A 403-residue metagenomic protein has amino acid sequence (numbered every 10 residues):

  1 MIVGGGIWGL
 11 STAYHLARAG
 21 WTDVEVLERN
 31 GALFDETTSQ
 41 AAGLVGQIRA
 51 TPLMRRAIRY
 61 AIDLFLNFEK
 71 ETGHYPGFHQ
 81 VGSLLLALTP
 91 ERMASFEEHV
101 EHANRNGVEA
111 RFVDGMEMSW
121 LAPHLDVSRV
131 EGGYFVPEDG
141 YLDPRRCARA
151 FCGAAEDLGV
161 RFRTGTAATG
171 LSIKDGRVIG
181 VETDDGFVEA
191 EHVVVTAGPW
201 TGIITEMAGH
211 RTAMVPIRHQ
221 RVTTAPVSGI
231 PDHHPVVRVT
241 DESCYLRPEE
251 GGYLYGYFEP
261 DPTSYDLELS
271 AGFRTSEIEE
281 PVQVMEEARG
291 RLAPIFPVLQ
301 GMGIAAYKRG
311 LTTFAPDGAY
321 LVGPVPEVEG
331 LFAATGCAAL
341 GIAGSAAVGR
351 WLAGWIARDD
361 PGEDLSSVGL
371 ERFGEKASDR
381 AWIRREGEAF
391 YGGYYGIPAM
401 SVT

Functional and structural regions predicted by a protein language model:
M1-V3, L27, V181, V188-W200 (+2 more regions): Short hydrophobic core segments
G9-L10: N-terminal Rossmann-fold NAD(P) dinucleotide-binding loop
A17-T38: Glycine-rich FAD pyrophosphate-binding loop
F34, F187-V236: Central helical "cap/lid" subdomain
A42-L121, S243-L246, V402: Dinucleotide-binding Rossmann-like beta1-alpha1 core, especially the glycine-rich loop that anchors the ADP
Y134-H192: Helical element adjacent to the flavin cofactor pocket in flavoenzyme catalytic cores
P144, E286-Y391: C-terminal catalytic lobe of FAD-dependent flavoproteins
P226-G330: Active-site lid/adjacent beta-loop-alpha segment flanking the redox-cofactor pocket in flavoenzymes
